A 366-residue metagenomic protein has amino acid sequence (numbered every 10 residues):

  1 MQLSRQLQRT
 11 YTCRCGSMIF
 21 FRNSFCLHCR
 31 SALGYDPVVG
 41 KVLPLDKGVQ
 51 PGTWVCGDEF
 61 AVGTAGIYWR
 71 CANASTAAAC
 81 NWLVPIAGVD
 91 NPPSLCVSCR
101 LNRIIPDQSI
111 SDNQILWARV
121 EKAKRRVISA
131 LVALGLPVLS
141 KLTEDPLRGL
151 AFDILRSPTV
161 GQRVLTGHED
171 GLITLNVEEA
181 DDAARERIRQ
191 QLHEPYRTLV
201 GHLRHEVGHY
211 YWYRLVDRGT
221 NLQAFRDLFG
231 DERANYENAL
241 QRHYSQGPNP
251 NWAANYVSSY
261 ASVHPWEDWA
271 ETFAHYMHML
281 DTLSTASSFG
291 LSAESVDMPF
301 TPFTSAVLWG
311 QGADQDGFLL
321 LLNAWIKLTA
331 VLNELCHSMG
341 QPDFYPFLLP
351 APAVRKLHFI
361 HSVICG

Functional and structural regions predicted by a protein language model:
T12-S17, H28, R70-A74, L95-L101: Short, cysteine/histidine-rich loop/knuckle motifs that typically chelate Zn2+
S17-F20, A32-L33, S75-V84, R103: Cys/His-rich microdomains that often coordinate metals
R30-G40, C99-Q108: Short Cys/His-rich micro-motifs in 6-15 aa windows
S111, I115-D182: Auxiliary, metal-adjacent structural segments of Zn-dependent hydrolase domains
D182-L203: Short pre-active-site segment immediately N-terminal to the catalytic Zn-binding motif
H202-L215: Catalytic glutamate of the conserved HExxH
W212-E267, F273-L283: Post-HExxH zinc-binding segment in Zn-dependent metallohydrolases
S262-G366: Pan-zinc metallopeptidase signature
